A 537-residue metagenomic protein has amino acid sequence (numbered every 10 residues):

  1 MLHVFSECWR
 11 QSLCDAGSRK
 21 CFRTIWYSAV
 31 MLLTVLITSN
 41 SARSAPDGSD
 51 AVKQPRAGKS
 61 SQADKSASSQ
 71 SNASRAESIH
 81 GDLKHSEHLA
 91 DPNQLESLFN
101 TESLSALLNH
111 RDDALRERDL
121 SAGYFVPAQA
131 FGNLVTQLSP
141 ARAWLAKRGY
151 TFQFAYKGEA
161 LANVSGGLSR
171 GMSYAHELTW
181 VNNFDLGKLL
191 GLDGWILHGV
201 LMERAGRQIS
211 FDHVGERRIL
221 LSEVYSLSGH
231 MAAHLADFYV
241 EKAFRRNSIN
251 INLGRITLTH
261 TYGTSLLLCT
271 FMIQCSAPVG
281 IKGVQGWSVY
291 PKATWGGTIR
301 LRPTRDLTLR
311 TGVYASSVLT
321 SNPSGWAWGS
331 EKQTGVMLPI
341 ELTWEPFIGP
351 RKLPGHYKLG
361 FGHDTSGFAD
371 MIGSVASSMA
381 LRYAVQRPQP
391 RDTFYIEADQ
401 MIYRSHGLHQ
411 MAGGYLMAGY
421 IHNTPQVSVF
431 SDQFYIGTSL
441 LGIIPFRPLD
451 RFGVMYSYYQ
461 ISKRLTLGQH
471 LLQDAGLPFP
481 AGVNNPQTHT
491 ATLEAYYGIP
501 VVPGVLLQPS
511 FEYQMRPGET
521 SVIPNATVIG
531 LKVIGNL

Functional and structural regions predicted by a protein language model:
L2, N40-K157, G191: N-terminal periplasmic/intermembrane-space "pro-region" immediately following the signal or transit peptide
Q129, T136-F152, D185-L197, R245-S248 (+5 more regions): Short loop/turn motifs that connect adjacent beta-strands in outer-membrane beta-barrel proteins
F152-A160, L197-E203, I251-T257, L309-A315 (+7 more regions): Transmembrane beta-barrel strands of outer-membrane/channel proteins
G171-S317, S428-D432, G442-H470: Outer membrane beta-barrel
W180, F238, G297, I340-L342 (+5 more regions): Membrane-embedded beta-strands of outer-membrane beta-barrel proteins, especially the hydrophobic/small aromatic
G280-S405, M411-T424, L440: Signature for the C-terminal beta-barrel architecture of outer-membrane proteins
E341-W344, G360-D392, R404-L408, H422-P445 (+1 more regions): Outer membrane beta-barrel transmembrane domains
N525-L537: Outer-membrane beta-barrel "beta-signal"
